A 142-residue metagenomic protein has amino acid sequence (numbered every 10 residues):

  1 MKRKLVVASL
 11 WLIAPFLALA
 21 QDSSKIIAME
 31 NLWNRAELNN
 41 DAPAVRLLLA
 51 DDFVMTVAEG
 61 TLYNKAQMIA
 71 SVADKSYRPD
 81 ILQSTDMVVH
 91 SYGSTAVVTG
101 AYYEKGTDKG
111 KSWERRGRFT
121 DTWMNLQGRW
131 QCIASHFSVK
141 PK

Functional and structural regions predicted by a protein language model:
M1-K25: Bacterial Sec-dependent N-terminal signal peptides
Q21-K142: A beta-strand edge to alpha-helix "cap/lid" segment located at domain peripheries
